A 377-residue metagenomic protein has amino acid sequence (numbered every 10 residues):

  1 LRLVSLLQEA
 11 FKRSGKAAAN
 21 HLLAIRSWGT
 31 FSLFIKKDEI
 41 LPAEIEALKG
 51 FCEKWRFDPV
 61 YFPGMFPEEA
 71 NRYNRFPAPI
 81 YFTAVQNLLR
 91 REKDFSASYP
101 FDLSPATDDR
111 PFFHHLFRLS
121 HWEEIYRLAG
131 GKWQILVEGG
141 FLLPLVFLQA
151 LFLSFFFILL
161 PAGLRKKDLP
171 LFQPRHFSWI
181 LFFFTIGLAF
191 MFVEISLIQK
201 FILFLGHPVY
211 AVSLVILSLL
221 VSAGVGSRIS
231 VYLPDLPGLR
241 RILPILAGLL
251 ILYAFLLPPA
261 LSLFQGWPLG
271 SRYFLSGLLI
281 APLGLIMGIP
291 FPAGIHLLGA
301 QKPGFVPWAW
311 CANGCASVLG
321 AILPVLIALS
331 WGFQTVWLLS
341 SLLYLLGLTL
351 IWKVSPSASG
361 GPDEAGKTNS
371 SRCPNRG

Functional and structural regions predicted by a protein language model:
L1-G377: Alpha-helical transmembrane segments of multi-pass membrane proteins
